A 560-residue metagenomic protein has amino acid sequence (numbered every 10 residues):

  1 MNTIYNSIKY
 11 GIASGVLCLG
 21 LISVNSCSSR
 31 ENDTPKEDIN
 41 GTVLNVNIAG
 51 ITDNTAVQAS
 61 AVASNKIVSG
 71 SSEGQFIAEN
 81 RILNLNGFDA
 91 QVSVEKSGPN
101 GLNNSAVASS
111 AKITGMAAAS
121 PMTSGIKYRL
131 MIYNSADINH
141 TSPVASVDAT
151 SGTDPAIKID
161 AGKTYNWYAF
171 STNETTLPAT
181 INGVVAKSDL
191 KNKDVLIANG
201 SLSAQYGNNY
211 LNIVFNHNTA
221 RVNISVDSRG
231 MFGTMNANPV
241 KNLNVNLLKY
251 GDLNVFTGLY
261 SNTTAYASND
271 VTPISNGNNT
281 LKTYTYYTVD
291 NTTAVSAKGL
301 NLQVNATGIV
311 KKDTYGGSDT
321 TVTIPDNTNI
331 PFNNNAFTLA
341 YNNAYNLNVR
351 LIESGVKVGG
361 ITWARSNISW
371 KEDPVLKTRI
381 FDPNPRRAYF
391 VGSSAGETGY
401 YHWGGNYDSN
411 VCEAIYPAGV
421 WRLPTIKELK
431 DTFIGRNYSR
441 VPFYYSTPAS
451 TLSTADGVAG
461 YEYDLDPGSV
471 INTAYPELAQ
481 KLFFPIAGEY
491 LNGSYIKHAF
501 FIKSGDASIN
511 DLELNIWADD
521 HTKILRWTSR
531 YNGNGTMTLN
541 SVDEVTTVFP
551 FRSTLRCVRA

Functional and structural regions predicted by a protein language model:
M1-C27: Sec-dependent bacterial lipoprotein signal peptides
N2-T3, V24-V356, W363, S369 (+3 more regions): Sec-type signal peptide cleavage vicinity
I4, I8, I12, L44 (+14 more regions): Extended hydrophobic/Leu-rich segments
Y10, S135-D137, A161-K163, I415-V420: Short, solvent-exposed loop/edge-beta patches enriched in aromatic
G162, A220-N223, K282, N342 (+7 more regions): Glycine-centered flexibility motif
V358-I361, R365-V441, S541-L555: Short aromatic-cysteine micro-motif
I426-K430, R436-A560: C-terminal, surface-exposed recognition/capping segments
